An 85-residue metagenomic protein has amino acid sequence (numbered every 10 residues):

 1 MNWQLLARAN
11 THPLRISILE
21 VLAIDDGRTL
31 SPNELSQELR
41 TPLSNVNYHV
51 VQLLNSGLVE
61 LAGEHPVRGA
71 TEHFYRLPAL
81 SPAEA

Functional and structural regions predicted by a protein language model:
L6-L14, S31, A62-A85: Short, cationic-aromatic polyanion-contact patches
I16-V21: Pre-recognition alpha-helix immediately N-terminal to the DNA-recognition helix within helix-turn-helix or winged-helix
A23-G27: Short helix-capping/hinge SLiMs at alpha-helix to coil transitions
E34-Q37: A short acidic, leucine-rich amphipathic alpha-helix
V46-N47: Key DNA-contacting residues within the recognition helix of helix-turn-helix
V50-V51: Short, hydrophobic-biased segments on the C-terminal half of alpha helices that form "recognition helices"
G57-L58: Glycine-centered, phosphate/nucleic-acid-interacting loop/turn motifs that mediate DNA/RNA or nucleotide
